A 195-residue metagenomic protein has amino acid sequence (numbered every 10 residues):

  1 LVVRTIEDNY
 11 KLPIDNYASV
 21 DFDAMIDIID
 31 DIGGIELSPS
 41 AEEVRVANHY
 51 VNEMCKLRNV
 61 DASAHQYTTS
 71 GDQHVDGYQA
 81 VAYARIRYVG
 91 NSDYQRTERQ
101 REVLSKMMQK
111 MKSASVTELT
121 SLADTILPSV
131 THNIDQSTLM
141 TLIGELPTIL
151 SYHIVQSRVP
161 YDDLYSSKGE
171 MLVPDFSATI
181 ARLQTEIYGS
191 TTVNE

Functional and structural regions predicted by a protein language model:
V2-E7, F22-I26, D30-I32, G77-V81 (+6 more regions): Extracytoplasmic/secreted envelope proteins and their assembly/folding machinery, especially bacterial periplasmic
N9-N16, S70, I86-Q95, M108-S113 (+2 more regions): Second-shell loop/turn segments in exported
Y10-K11, D30-D31, Q73-G77, R96-E98 (+3 more regions): Extracellular/periplasmic catalytic domains that process cell-envelope and extracellular macromolecules
L12-N16, G34, Y152-V155: Loop/turn elements at helix/coil->beta-strand transitions in domains of secreted/extracellular proteins
I14-D21, P39-E42, A114-L122, N194-E195: Surface-exposed patches in mature extracellular/periplasmic domains of secreted proteins
V20-F22, S40-E42, R87, S157-D162: Active-site-proximal beta-strand/loop segments in catalytic clefts of secreted hydrolases
D27-E118: Flexible, polar/acidic helix-loop-strand segments at domain edges
S129-E195: C-terminal solvent-exposed extensions
